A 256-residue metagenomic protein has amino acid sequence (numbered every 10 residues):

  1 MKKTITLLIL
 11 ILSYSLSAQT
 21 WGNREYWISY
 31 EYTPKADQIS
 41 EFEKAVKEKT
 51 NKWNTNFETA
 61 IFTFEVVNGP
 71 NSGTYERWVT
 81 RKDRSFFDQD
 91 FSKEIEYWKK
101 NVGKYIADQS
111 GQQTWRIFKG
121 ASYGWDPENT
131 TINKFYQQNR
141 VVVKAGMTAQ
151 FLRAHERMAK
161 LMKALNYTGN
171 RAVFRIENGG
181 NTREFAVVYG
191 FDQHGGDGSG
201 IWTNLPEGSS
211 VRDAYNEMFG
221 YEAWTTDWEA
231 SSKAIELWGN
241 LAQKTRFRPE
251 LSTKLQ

Functional and structural regions predicted by a protein language model:
M1-N23: Bacterial Sec-dependent N-terminal signal peptides
A18-Q256: Short S/T/G/P-rich N-terminal loop/turn motif that feeds into the first structured element of a domain
